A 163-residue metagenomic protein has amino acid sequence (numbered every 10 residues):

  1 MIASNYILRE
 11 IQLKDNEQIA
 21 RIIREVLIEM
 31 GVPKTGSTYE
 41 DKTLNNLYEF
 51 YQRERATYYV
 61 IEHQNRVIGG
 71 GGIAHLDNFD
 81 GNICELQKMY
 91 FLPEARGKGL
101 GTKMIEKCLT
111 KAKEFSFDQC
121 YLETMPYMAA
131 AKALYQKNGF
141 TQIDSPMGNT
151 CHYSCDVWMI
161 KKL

Functional and structural regions predicted by a protein language model:
S4-Y6, E10-Q87, L92-P93, I105-K107 (+3 more regions): Acetyl-CoA-dependent GNAT
E17, K98, V157: Glycine-centered loop/turn positions within well-structured domains that cap or flank conserved ligand/cofactor-binding
E25, D118-Y121, M125-N138, Q142-L163: C-terminal "cap" of GNAT-fold acetyltransferases
K42, G101, T141-Q142: Short gly/ser/thr-rich secondary-structure transition/capping motifs
R66, F79-D80, M89-E106, K113-F115 (+3 more regions): Conserved glycine-rich acetyl-CoA-binding loop
